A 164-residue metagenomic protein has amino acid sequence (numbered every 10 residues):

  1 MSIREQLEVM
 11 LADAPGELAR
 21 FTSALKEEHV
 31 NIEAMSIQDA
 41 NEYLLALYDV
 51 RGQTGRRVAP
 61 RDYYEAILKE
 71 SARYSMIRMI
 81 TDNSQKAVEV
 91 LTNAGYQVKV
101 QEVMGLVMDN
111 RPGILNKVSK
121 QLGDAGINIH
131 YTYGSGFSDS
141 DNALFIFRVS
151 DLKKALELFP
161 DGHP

Functional and structural regions predicted by a protein language model:
M1-P164: Structural preference for solvent-exposed beta-strand-turn elements and adjacent flexible terminal/loop segments within
